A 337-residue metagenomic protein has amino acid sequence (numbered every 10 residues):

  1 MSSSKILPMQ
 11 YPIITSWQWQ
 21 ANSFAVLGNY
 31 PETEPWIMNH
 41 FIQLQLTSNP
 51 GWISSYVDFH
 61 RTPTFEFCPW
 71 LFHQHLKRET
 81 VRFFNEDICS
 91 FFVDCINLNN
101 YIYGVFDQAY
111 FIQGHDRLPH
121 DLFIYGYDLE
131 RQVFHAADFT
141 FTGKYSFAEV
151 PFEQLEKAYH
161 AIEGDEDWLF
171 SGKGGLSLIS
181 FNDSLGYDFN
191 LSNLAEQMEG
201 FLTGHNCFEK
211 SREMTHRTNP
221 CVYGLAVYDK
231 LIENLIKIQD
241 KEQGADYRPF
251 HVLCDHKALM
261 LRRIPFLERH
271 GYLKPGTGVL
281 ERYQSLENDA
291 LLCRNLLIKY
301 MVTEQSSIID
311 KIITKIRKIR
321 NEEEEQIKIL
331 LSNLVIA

Functional and structural regions predicted by a protein language model:
M1-N85, S90: Cysteine-nucleophile protease catalytic domains, especially the papain-like/related folds used in DUB/UBL proteases
Q10-I14, D116, A245-P249: Conserved aromatic-histidine-acidic binding/catalytic patches
A21-N22, E66-F67, D87, F91 (+7 more regions): Exposed alpha-helical structural elements
Y30-I53, N85-R131, D138: Active-site-adjacent substructure of cysteine-protease-like catalytic cores
R61-D107, K173-F189: Predominantly the structural core of cysteine protease catalytic domains
Y110, T142, P265: Surface-exposed, flexible loop/turn segments at secondary-structure boundaries
L129-V252: Noncatalytic regulatory segments and standalone regulatory/sensor domains
I238-A337: Charged, long alpha-helical assembly modules
